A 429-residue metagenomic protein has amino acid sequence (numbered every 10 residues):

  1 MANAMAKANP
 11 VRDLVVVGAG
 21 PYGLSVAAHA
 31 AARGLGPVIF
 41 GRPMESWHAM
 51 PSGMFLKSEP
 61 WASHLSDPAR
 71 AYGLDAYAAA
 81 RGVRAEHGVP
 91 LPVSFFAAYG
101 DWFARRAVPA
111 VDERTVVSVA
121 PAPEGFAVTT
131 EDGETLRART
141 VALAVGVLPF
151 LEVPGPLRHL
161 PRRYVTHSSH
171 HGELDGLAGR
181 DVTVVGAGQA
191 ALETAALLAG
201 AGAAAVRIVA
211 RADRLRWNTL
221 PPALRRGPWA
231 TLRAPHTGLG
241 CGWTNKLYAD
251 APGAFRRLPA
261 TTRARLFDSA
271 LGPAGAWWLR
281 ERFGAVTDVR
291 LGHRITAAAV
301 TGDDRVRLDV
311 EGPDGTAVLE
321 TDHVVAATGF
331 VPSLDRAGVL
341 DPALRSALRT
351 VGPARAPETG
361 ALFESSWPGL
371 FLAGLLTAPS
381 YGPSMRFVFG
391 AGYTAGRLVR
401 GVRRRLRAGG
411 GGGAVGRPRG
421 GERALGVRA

Functional and structural regions predicted by a protein language model:
A2-P43, G88-Q189, E193-A201, A205-A429: Flavin (primarily FAD) cofactor-binding/catalytic cores of flavoenzymes
M44-E45, M50-L65, A80-R106: Dinucleotide-binding Rossmann-like beta1-alpha1 core, especially the glycine-rich loop that anchors the ADP
A49-G82, P235-R256: Flavin (FAD/FMN) cofactor-binding and adjacent substrate-gating region of FAD-dependent oxidoreductase domains
